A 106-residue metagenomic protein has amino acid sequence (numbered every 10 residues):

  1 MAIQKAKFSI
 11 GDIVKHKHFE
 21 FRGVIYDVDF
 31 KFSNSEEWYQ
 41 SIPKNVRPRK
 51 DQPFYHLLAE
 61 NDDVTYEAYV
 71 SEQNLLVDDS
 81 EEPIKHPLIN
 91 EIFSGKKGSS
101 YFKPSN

Functional and structural regions predicted by a protein language model:
M1-I13, H18-R22, D29-F32, K103-N106: Mixed-charge, Lys/Arg-rich low-complexity intrinsically disordered regions
M1-I3, P43-N45, L88-I89: Intrinsically disordered, low-complexity segments enriched in polar/charged residues with Gly/Pro, especially when
Q4-A6, W38, Q73: Generic alpha-helix detector with strongest preference for long hydrophobic helices that associate with membranes
D12, S41-V46: Intrinsically disordered, low-complexity boundary segments flanking structured domains
F21, P43, F54-Y55: Broad hydrophobic/π-residue packing in well-ordered secondary structure
I25-D27, A59: Residue-level recognition of conserved beta-strand positions in structured domain cores
F32-S41: Short, solvent-exposed secondary-structure boundary/capping segments
R47-N106: Intrinsically disordered, low-complexity, charged/polar segments
